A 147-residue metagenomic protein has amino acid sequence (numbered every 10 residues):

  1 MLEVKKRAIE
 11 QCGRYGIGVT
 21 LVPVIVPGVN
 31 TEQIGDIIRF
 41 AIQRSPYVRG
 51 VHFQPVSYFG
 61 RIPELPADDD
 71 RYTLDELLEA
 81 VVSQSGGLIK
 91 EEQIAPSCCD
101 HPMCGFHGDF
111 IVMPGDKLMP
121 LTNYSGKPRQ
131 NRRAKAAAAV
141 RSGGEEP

Functional and structural regions predicted by a protein language model:
M1-P55: Radical SAM/AdoMet-radical enzyme domain recognition
K5, I42-R44, T73-D75, R132-K135: Short, surface-exposed linear patches
K6-G16, L77-S85, I89: Alpha-helix-loop-beta-strand connector modules within alpha/beta enzyme cores
A8, A41, A67, A80 (+2 more regions): A sequence-composition feature that detects small, non-aromatic residues
G28, V48-E76, I89-M113: Flexible glycine/acidic-rich beta-alpha junction loops that bind and position SAM and/or redox cofactors in anaerobic
Q33-Q43, L65, G115-M119, G126-P128: Long hydrophobic segments that form regular secondary structure
H52-P55, V81-G87, V140-G144: Short C-terminal domain-edge/linker segments immediately following a structured domain
V112-P147: Radical SAM enzyme core and accessory elements
